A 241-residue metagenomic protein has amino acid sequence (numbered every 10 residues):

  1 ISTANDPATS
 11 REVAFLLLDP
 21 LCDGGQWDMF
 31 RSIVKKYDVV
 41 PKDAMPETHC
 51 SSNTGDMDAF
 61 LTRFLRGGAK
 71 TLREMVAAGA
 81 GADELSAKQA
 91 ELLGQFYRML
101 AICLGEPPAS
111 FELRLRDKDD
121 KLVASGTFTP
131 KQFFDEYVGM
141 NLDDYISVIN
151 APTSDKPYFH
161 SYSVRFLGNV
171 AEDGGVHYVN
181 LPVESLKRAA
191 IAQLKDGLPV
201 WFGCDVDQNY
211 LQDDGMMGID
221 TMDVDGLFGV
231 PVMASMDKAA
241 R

Functional and structural regions predicted by a protein language model:
I1, F15-L21, T54, D58 (+4 more regions): Active-site-adjacent substructure of cysteine-protease-like catalytic cores
S2-E84, K88-E91, Q95, A101: Internal, well-ordered alpha/beta segment that forms a basic, Gly-enriched binding/recognition surface
D6-A8, V164-N169, G215-D220: Generic detector of short, locally flexible boundary/turn motifs and exposed helical patches
E12-V13, N169, D173: Generic signal for short, ordered secondary-structure residues within or immediately flanking folded domains
V39-A44, E106-L113, P199-V200: Intrinsically disordered or highly flexible coil/loop and linker segments, enriched in small and charged/polar residues
M45-H49, E112-D117, G203-D205: Short coil/turn segments at secondary-structure boundaries
D58-G168, G175: Aromatic-residue-lined binding/catalytic grooves and analogous aromatic/hydrophobic interfacial grooves in multimeric
V179: Phosphate/oxyanion-binding active-site loops and adjacent basic polyanion-contact surfaces
